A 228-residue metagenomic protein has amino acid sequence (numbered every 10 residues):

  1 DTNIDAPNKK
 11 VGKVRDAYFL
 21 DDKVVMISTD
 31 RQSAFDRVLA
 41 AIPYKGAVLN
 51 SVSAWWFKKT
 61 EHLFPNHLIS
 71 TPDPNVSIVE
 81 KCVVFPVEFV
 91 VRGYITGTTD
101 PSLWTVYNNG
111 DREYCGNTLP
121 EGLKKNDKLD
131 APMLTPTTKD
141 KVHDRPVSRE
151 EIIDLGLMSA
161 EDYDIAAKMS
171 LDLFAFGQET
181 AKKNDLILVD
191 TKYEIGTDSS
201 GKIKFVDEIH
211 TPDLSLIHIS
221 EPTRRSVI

Functional and structural regions predicted by a protein language model:
D1-T137: Active-site loop/lid in soluble adenylation, ligation, and acyl-transfer enzymes
T29, T191, T223: Ser/Thr-centric signal marking residues that sit in or immediately flank functional binding/regulatory motifs
I78-C82, K183-T191, G196-D198: Short, active-site-adjacent segments that bind or coordinate small-molecule cofactors and metal centers
V91, V189-E208: Conserved metal-phosphate-binding beta-hairpin within the catalytic cores of diverse ATP-dependent phosphoryl-transfer
K128-A160: A short mid-domain helix/strand-loop element embedded in enzyme catalytic domains that forms or borders the active-site
M158-V189: A long amphipathic alpha-helix within ATP-dependent nucleotide-binding catalytic cores
I209-L216: Acidic, His- and aromatic-enriched active-site or binding-groove loops in soluble protein domains that engage sugars
I217-I228: Single conserved hydrophobic/aromatic residue that forms the stacking wall/gate of nucleotide- or nucleobase-binding
